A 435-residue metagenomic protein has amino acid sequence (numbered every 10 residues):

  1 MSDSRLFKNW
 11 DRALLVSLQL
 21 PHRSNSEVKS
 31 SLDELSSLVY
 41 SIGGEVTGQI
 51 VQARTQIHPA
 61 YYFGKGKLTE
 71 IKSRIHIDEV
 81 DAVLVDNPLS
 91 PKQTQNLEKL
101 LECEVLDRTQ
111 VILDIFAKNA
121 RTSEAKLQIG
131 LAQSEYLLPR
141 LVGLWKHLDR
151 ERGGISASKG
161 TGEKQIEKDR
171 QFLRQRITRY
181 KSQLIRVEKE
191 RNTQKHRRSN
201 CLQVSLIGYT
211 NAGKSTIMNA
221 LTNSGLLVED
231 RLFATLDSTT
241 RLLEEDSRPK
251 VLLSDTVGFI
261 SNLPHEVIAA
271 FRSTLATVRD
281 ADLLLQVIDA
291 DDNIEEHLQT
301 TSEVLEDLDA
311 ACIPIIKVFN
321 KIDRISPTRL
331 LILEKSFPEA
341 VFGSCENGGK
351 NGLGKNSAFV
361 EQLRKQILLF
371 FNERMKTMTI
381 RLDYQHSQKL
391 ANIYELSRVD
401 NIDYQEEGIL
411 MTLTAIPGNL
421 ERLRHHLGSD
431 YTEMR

Functional and structural regions predicted by a protein language model:
M1-I112, Y431-R435: N-terminal accessory targeting/assembly segments
F7-W10, D149-I268, R272-L283: Conserved G1/Walker A P-loop phosphate-binding module
Q19-R23, R54-Q56, P88-P91, Q110-L113 (+6 more regions): Conserved nucleotide-binding/hydrolysis micro-motifs of P-loop NTPases
H22-E27, I57-Y61, N119-S123, K164-Q165 (+4 more regions): Flexible beta-alpha connector loops of hexameric P-loop NTPases
L32-Y40, K72-I77, L89-C103, R248-K250 (+2 more regions): Conserved C-terminal guanine-recognition region of P-loop GTPase G domains, centered on the G4
E102-G154, A311-I316, D323-R381, R435: Canonical P-loop GTPase G-domain recognition
Q128-L131, E135-L138, V142-W145, E167 (+4 more regions): Alpha-helical coiled-coil heptad-repeat register
F371-N419: Long, well-ordered amphipathic alpha-helical subdomains in the mid-to-C-terminal portions of large enzyme subunits
